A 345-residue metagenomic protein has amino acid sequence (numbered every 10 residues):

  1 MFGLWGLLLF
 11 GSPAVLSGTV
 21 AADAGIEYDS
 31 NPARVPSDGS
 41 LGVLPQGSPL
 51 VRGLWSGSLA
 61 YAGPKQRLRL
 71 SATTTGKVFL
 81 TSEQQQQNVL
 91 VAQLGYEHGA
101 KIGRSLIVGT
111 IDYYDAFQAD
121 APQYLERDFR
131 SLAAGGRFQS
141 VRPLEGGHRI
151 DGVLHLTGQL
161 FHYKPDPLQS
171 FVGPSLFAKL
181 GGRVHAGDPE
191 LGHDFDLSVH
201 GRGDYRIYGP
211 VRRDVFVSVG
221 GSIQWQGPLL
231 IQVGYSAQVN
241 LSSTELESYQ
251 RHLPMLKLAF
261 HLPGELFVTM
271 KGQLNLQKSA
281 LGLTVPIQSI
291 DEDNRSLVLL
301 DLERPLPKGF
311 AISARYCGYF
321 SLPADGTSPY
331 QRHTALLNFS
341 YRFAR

Functional and structural regions predicted by a protein language model:
M1-G11: Bacterial N-terminal signal peptides
P13-R345: Gram-negative and organellar
